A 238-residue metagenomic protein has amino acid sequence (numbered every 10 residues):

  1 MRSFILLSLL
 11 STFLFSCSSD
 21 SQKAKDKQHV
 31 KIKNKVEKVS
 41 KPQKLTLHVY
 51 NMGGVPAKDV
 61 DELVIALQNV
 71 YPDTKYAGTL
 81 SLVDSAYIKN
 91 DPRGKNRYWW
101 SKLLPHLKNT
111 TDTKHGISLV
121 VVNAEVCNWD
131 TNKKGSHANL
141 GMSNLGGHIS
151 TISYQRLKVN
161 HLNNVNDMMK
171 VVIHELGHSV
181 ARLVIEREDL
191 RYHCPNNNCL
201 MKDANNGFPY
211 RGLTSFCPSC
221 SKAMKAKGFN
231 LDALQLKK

Functional and structural regions predicted by a protein language model:
M1-F4: Positively charged n-region of N-terminal signal peptides that target proteins for export
L6-S8: Sec-dependent N-terminal signal peptides
L14-S16: C-terminal motif of bacterial Sec signal peptides marking the signal peptidase cleavage site
S18-D20: Bacterial signal peptide processing site
K25-Q43: Post-signal peptide N-terminal segment of mature Sec-exported envelope proteins
S40-K58: Fold-level signature of zinc-dependent metallopeptidase catalytic domains
D61-V171: Metzincin-family zinc-dependent endopeptidase catalytic domain
L157-K238: The catalytic-center signature of Zn2+-dependent metalloproteases
